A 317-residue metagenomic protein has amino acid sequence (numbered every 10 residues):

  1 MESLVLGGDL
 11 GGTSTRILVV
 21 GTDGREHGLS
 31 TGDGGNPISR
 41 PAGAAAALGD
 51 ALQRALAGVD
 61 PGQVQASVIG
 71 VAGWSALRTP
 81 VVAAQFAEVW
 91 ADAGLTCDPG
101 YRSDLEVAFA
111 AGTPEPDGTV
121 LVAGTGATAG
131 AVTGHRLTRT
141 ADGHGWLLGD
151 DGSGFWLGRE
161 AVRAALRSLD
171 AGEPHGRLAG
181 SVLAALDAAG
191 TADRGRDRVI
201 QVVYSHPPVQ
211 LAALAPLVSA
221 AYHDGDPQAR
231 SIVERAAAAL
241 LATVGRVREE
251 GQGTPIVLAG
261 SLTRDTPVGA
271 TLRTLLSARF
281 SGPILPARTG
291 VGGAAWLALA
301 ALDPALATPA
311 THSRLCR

Functional and structural regions predicted by a protein language model:
M1, D92, T96-V120, L137: Conserved phosphate-binding catalytic cores of ATP/NTP-utilizing and phosphoryl-transfer enzymes
M1-Q63, A111-T119, V162-R317: ATP-binding/phosphotransfer module of carbohydrate and carboxylate kinases, centering on a glycine-rich
V5-D9, A66-V68, G100, G118-V122 (+1 more regions): Short glycine-aspartate micro-motif
N36, A55-A93, G100-Y101, A110-P114: Short beta-strand-loop/turn "lid" adjacent to the catalytic site in phosphate-handling enzymes
P37-I38, G73-W74, G143-D151, F280-L285: A short glycine/serine-rich beta->alpha loop
A72-S75, A123, D224, V268: N-terminal loops that bind phosphate or other acidic moieties and the adjacent beta-alpha structural core
E88-L95, L137-G145, T274-G282: Glycine/charged-rich beta-loop-alpha catalytic/anionic-binding loops adjacent to active sites
P116-S168: Glycine-rich phosphate-binding loop of actin/hexokinase-like ATP-binding domains
